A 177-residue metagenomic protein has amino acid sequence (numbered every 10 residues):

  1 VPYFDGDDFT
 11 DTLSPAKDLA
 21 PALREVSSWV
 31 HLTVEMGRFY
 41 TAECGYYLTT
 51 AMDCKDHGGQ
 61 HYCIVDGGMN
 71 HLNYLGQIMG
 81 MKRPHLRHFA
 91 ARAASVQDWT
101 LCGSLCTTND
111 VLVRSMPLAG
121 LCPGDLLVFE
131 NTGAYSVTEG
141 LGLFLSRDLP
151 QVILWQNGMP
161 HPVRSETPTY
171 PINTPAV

Functional and structural regions predicted by a protein language model:
V1-D11, Y40: Active-site-proximal beta-alpha loop/turn segments in soluble metabolic enzymes
D11, P15, L145: Short acidic-hydrophobic sequence patches enriched in Asp/Glu that either
P15-S27: Alpha-helix-loop-beta-strand connector modules within alpha/beta enzyme cores
W29-V177: Charged (often Lys/Glu-rich) extended helix/loop segments that serve as interaction or gating elements
